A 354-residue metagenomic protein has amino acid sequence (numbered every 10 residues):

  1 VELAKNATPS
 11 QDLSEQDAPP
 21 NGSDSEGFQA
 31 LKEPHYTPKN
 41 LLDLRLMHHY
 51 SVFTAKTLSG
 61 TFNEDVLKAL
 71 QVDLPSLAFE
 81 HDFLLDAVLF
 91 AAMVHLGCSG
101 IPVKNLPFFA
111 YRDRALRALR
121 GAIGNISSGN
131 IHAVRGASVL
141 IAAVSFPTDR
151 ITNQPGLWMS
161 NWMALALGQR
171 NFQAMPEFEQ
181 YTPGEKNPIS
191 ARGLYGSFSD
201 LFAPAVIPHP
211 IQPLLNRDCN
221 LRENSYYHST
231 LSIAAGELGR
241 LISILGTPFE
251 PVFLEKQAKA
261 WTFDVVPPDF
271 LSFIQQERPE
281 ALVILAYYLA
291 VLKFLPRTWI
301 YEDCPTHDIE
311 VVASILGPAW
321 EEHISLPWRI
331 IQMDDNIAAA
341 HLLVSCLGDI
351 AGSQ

Functional and structural regions predicted by a protein language model:
V1-I126, L289, A338-Q354: Amphipathic alpha-helical dimerization/protein-protein interaction segment
F28, R45, K56-S59, A143-P147 (+3 more regions): Nuclear receptor C-terminal ligand-binding domain
S51, I131, P267: Residue-level signal for threonine
V66-L85, N105-F109, S128, G156-A164 (+3 more regions): Extended, leucine-rich alpha-helical cores of fungal transcription factors
L96-G100, A142-R150, V291-K293: Short coil/turn linking the two alpha-helices of tandem helical-hairpin repeats
P107-R112, L116-N187: Internal, conserved structured core segments that host functional sites
W158, A164-L167, N171-Q173, K186-Q354: C-terminal effector modules of eukaryotic transcription factors
